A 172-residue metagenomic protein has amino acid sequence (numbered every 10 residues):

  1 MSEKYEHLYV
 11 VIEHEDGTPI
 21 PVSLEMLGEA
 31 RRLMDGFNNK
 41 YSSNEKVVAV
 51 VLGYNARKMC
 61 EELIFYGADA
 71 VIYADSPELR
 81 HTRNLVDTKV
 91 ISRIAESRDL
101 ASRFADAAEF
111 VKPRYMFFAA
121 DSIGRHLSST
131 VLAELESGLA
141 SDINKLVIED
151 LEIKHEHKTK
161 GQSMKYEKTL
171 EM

Functional and structural regions predicted by a protein language model:
M1-M172: N-terminal glycine-rich FAD/FM-binding segment characteristic of electron-transfer flavoproteins
